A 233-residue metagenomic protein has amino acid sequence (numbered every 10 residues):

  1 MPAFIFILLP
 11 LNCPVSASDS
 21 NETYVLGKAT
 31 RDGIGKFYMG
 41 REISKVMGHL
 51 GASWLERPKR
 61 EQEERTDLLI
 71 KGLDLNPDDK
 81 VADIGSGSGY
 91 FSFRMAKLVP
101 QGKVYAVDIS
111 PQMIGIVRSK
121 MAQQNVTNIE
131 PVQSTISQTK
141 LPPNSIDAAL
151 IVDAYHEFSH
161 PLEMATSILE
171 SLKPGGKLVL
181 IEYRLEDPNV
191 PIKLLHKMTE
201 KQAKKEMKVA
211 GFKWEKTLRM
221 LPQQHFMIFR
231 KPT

Functional and structural regions predicted by a protein language model:
D19-N76, K80: Class I SAM-dependent transferase core
S88-P100: Conserved SAM-binding loop of SAM-dependent methyltransferases across substrates and taxa, primarily the Class I
S110-P111: Conserved SAM/SAH-binding beta-strand->alpha-helix loop
Q124-S137: Conserved SAM-binding strand-loop segment of SAM-dependent methyltransferases
T139-A148: A short acidic, Gly/Pro-enriched loop at the edge of an enzyme's catalytic core that lines a small-molecule cofactor
D147-P161: A short SAM/SAH-binding and catalytic strip from SAM-dependent methyltransferases
L162-K177: A short glycine-rich, Lys/Arg-flanked "PGG" loop and its adjoining helix->strand segment in the class I
E215-T233: Core SAM-dependent methyltransferase catalytic element
